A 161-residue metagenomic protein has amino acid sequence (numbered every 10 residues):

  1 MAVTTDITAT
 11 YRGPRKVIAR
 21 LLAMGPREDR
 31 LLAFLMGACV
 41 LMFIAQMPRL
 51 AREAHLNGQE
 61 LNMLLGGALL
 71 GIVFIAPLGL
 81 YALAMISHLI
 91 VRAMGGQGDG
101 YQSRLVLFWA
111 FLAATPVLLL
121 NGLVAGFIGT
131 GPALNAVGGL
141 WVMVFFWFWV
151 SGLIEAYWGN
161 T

Functional and structural regions predicted by a protein language model:
M1-V40: N-terminal juxtamembrane cytosolic/stromal segments of multi-pass membrane proteins
A2-P14, G58-G66, G95: Juxtamembrane loop-helix boundary motifs flanking transmembrane segments in multi-pass membrane proteins
D6, Y11-A19, P48, W149-T161: Juxtamembrane interface elements at the cytosolic ends of transmembrane helices in multi-pass membrane proteins
A23-R27, Q59, A133: Interfacial loop-to-helix junctions that mark the boundaries of transmembrane helices in multi-pass membrane
G37-L50: Alpha-helical transmembrane segments of multi-pass membrane proteins
P48-V73: Membrane-helix boundary elements
L64-I75, L80-T161: Hydrophobic alpha-helical transmembrane segments and adjacent short intramembrane/lumenal linkers of inner/organellar
